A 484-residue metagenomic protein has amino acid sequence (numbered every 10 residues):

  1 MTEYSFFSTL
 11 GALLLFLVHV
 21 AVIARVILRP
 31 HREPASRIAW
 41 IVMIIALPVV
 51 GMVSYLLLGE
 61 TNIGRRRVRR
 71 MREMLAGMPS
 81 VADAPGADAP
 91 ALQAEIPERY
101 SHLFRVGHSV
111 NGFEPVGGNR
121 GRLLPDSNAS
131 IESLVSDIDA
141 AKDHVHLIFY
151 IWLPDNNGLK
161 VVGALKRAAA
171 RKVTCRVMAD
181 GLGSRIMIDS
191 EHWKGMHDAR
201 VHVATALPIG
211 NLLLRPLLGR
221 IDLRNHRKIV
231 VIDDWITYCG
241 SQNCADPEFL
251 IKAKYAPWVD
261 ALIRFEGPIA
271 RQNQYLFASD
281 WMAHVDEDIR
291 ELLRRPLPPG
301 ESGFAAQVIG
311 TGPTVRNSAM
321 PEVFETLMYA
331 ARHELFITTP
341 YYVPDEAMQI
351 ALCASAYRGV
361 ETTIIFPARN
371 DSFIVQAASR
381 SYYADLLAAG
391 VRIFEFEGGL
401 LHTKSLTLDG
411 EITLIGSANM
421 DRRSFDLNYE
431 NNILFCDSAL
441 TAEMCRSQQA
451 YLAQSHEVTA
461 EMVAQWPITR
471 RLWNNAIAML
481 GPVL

Functional and structural regions predicted by a protein language model:
M1-E322, T326, A330, N370 (+6 more regions): N-terminal localization/anchoring segments of enzymes in phospholipid and broader phosphate metabolism
M178, T338, I365: Generic enzyme active-site microenvironment
A331, Y341-T363, P367-S372: Helical hairpin unit composed of two closely spaced alpha helices linked by a short loop
A351-S355, S381, A450: Short, solvent-exposed amphipathic alpha-helical segments in soluble enzyme and RNA/protein-processing domains
Q376-A377: Active-site-proximal loop->helix
I393-E397: Active-site donor-binding acidic/aromatic loop of nucleotide-activated sugar and phosphosugar transferases involved
K404: Catalytic-core elements of nucleic-acid end-processing and repair enzymes
